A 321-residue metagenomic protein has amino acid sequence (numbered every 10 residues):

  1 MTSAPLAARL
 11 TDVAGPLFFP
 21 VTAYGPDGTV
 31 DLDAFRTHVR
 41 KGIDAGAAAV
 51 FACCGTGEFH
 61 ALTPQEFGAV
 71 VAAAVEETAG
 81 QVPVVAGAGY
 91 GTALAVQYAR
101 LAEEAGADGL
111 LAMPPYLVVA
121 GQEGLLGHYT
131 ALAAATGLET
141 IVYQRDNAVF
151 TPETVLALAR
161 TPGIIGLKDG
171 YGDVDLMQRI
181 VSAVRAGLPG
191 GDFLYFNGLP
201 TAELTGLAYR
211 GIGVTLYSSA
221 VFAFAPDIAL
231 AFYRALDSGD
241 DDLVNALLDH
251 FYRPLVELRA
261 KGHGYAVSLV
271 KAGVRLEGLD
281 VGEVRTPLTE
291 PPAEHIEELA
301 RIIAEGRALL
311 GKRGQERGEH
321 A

Functional and structural regions predicted by a protein language model:
T2-F150, R313: Active-site beta->alpha loop and helix N-cap motifs at the rims of alpha/beta catalytic domains
A4-L6, D12, L17-T22, A45-G46 (+3 more regions): C-terminal alpha-helical cap/extension of soluble enzyme domains
R36, G68, A72, V96 (+5 more regions): Generic alpha-helical structural signal
R40, R100, L207, R234 (+1 more regions): Surface-exposed charge patches
A45, A69, A73-T78, L101-A105 (+8 more regions): Alpha-helical structural signal in soluble globular domains
A134, D146-L255, R259-G262: Catalytic alpha/beta core domains of metabolic enzymes, predominantly
T140, I164, R285: Glycine-rich phosphate-binding "P-loop"
